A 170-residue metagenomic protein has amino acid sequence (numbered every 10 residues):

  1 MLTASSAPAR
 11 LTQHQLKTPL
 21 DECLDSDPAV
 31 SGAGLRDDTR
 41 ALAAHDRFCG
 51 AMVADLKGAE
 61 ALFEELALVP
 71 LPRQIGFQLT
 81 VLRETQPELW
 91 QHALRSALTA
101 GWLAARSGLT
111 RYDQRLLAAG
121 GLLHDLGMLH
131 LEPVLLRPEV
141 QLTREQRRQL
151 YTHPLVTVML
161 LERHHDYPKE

Functional and structural regions predicted by a protein language model:
M1-H14: N-terminal accessory interaction module
Q13-Y151, V158-E170: Acidic/His-rich, divalent-metal-binding segments that scaffold phosphate/diphosphate chemistry
